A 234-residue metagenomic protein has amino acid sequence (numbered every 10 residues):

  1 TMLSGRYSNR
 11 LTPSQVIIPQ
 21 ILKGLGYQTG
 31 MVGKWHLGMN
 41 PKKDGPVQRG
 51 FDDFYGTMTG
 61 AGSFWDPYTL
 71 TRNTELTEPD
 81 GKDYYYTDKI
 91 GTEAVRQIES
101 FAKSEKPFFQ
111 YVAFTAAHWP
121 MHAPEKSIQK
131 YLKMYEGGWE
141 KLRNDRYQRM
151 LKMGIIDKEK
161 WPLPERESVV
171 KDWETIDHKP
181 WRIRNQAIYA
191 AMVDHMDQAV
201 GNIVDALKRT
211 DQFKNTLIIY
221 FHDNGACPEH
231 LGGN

Functional and structural regions predicted by a protein language model:
T1-N234: Formylglycine-dependent sulfatase
